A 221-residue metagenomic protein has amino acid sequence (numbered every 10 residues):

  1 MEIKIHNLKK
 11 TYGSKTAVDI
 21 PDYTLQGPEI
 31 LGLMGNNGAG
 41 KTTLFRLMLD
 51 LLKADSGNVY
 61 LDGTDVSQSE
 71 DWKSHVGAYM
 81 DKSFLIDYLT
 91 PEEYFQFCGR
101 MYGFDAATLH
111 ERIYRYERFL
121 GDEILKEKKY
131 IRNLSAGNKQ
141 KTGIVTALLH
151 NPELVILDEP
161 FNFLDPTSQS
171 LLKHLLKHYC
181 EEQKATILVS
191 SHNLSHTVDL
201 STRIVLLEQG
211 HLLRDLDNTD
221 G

Functional and structural regions predicted by a protein language model:
M34-N36: The feature captures the beta-strand-to-loop junction immediately N-terminal to the Walker
L49: Helix-to-loop junction immediately C-terminal to a conserved catalytic motif
G57-W72: Conserved ABC transporter NBD signature motif
Y130-L134: Conserved ABC ATPase signature
V155-E159: Catalytic Walker B motif of ABC-type/P-loop ATPase nucleotide-binding domains
S190-H192: H-loop/switch region of ABC-family ATPase nucleotide-binding domains
